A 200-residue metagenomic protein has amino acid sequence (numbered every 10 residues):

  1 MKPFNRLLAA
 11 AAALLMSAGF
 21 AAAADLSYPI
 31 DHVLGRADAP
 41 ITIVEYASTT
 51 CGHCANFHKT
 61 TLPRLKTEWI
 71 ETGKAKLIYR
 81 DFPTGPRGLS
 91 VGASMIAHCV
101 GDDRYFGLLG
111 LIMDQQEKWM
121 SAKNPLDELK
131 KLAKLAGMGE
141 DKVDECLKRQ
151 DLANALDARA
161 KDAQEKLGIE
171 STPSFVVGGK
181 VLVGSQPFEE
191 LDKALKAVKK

Functional and structural regions predicted by a protein language model:
K2-G85, D157-K166, V198-K200: Extracytoplasmic thiol/disulfide redox context detector
K2-N5, S48, K131-K200: C-terminal cap of thioredoxin/glutaredoxin-like
A24, P29-I30, G92, Q115 (+1 more regions): Glycine-rich, flexible loop/turn motifs
D31, D81-T84, E117, D144 (+1 more regions): Conserved short-loop catalytic and cofactor-binding motifs
P40, S90-A93, F188: Short alpha-helical patches at coil-to-helix transitions and adjacent helical residues in well-structured domains
P40-I41, D103, E170: Structural motif
T49, A55-K134: Structural alpha/beta surface segment adjacent to cysteine/selenocysteine redox centers across thiol/disulfide enzymes
